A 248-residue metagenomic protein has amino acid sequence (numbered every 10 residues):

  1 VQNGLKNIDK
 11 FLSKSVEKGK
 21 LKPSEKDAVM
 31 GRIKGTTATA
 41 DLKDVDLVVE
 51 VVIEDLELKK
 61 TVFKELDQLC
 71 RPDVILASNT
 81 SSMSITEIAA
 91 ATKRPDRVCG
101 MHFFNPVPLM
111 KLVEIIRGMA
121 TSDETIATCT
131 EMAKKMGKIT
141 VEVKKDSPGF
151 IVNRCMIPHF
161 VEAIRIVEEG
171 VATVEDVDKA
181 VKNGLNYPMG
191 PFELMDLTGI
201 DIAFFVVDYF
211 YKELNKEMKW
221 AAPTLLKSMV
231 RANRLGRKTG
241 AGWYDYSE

Functional and structural regions predicted by a protein language model:
N3, K14-L76, M83: Rossmann-like NAD(P)-binding element
L5, K59-K60, N153-M156: Conserved strand-to-helix beginnings and helix N-cap segments that scaffold or border functional pockets
I8, L12: Conserved phosphoryl-transfer catalytic core
G35-T37, C99-G100, E142, D245: Structural signal for conserved beta-strand scaffold positions within catalytic alpha/beta enzyme cores
L66, C129, A163: Aromatic/hydrophobic pocket-lining residues that form π-stacking "cages" and hydrophobic walls in ligand
I75-R154: Rossmann-fold dinucleotide-binding core
E124-A127, K134-K145, I164, E168-E169 (+1 more regions): NAD(P)-dependent Rossmann-like dehydrogenase/reductase catalytic/cofactor-binding core
